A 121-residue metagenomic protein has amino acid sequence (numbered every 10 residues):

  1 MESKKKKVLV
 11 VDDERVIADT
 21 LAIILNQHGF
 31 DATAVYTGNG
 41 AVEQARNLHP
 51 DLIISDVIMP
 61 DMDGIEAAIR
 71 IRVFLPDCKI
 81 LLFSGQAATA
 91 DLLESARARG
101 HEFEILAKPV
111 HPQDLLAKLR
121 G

Functional and structural regions predicted by a protein language model:
M1-K7, H111-G121: Non-catalytic signal-transmission and effector/linker regions of two-component phosphorelay proteins
R15-T33, G100-F103: Two-component/phosphorelay signaling modules centered on CheY-like receiver
Y36-G40, D63-E66: Acidic catalytic/metal-coordinating carboxylates
E43, I65-L75: Short amphipathic alpha-helix used as the core "switch/output" element in two-component signaling
L48-I54: Active-site beta3 strand of CheY-like receiver
M59: Receiver (REC) domain active-site loop signature in two-component systems and cognate sites in sensor histidine kinases
E66, A87-A107, Q113-K118: Alpha4 helix (beta4-alpha4-beta5 surface) of REC/receiver domains from two-component response regulators
